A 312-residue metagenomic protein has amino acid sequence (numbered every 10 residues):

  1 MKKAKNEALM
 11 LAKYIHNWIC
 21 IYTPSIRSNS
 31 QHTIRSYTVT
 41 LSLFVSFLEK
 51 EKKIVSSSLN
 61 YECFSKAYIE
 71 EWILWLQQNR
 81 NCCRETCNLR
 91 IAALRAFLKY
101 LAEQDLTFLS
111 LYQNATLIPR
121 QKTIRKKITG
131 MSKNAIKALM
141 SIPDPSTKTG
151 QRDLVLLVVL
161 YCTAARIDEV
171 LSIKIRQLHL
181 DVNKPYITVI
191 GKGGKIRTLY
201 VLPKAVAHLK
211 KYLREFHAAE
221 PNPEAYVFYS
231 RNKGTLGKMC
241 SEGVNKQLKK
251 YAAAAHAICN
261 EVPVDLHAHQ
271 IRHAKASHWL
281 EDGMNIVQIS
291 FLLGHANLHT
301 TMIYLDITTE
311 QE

Functional and structural regions predicted by a protein language model:
M1-E312: Conserved catalytic core of the tyrosine transesterase superfamily
